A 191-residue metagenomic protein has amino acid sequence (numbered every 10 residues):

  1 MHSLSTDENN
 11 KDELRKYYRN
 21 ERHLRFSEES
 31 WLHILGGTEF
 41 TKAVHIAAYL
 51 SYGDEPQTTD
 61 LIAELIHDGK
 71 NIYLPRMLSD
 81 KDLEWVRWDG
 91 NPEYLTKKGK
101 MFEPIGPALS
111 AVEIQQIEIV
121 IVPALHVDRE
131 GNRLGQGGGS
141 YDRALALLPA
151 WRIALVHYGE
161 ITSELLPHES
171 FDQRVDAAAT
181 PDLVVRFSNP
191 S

Functional and structural regions predicted by a protein language model:
M1-K16, N20-H23, D68, I105 (+3 more regions): Surface-exposed, charge/polar-rich loops and edge strands
H2-Q115: N-terminal active-site beta-alpha-beta segment that forms phosphate/nucleotide-binding and substrate-recognition loops
I46, V120-I121: Receiver (REC) domain switch-region micro-motif
L50, A124, D182: Glycine-rich, N-terminal phosphate-binding loop of Rossmann-like dinucleotide-binding domains
Y52-D54, L125-R129: Short glycine-rich anion-binding loops that position phosphate/pyrophosphate groups of nucleotides and phosphorylated
